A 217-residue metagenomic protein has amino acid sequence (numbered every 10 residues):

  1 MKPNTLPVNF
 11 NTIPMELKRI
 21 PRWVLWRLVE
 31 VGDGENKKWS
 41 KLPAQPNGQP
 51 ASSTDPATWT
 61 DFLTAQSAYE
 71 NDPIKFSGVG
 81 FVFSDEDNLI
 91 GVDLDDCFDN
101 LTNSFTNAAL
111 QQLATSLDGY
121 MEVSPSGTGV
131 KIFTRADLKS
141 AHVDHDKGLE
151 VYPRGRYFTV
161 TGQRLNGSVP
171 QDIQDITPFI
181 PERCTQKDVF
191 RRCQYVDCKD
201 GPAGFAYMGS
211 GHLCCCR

Functional and structural regions predicted by a protein language model:
M1-Q194: Conserved phosphate/metal-binding and DNA-contacting active-site motifs used in DNA phosphodiester-bond processing
C184, D188-R217: Low-complexity basic/metal-binding stretches
